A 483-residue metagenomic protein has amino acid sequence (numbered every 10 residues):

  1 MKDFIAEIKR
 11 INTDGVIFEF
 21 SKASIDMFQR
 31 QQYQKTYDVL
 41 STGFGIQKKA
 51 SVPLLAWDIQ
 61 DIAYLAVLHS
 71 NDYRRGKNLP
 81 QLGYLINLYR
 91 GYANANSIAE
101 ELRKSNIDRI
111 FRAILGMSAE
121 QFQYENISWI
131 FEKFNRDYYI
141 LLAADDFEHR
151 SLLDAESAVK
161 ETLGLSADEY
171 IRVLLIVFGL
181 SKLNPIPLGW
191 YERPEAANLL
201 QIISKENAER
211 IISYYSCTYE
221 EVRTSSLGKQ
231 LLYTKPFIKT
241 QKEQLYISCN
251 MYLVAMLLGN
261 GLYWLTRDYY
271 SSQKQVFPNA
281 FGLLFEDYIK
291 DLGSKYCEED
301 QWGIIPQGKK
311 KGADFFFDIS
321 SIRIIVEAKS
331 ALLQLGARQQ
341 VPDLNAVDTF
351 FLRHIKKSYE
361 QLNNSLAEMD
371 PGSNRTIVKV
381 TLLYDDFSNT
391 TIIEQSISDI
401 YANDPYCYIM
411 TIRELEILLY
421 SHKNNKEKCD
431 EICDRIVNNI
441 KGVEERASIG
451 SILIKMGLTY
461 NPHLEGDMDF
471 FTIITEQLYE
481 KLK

Functional and structural regions predicted by a protein language model:
M1-Q81: Charged, amphipathic alpha-helical stretches
W57-L65, S70, L79-Y296, I393-K483: Interfaces and regulatory segments of ATP-dependent nucleotide/adenylate/phosphodiester-chemistry enzymes
L283, D287, K309, K356-Y359 (+2 more regions): Conserved structured core elements
G293, F315-F317, I322-S330: Conserved catalytic cores of phosphodiester-cleaving nucleases, focusing on short active-site segments
S294-D318: A short acidic/basic microdomain associated with nuclease active sites
K309-G312, L332-L335, D386-T391: Flexible loop/turn segments at secondary-structure boundaries
S330-L382: Catalytic cores of nucleic-acid endonucleases
S365, G372-I409: C-terminal catalytic or substrate-handling cores of phosphate/nucleotide- and metal-cofactor-dependent proteins acting
